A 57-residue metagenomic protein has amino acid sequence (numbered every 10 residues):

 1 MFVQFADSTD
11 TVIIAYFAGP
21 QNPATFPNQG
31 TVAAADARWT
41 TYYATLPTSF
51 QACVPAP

Functional and structural regions predicted by a protein language model:
M1-P57: Interaction-interface detector
